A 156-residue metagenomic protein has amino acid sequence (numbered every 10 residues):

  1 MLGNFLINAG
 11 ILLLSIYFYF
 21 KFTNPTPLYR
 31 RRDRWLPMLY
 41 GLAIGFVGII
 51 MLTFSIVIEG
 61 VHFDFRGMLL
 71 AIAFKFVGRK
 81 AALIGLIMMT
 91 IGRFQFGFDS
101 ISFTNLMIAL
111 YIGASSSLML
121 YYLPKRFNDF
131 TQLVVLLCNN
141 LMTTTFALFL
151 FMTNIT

Functional and structural regions predicted by a protein language model:
M1-L70: Hydrophobic transmembrane alpha-helices
L14-S15, Y19-F22, F74-A81, G85-M89: Aromatic-enriched hydrophobic runs in primary sequence
Y17-L28, V77, L118-K125: Structural signal for the C-terminal ends of transmembrane alpha-helices and the immediately following loop
G41-S55, A81-T156: Hydrophobic transmembrane alpha-helices
F65-A82, S116: Generic transmembrane alpha-helix motif of multi-pass integral membrane proteins
